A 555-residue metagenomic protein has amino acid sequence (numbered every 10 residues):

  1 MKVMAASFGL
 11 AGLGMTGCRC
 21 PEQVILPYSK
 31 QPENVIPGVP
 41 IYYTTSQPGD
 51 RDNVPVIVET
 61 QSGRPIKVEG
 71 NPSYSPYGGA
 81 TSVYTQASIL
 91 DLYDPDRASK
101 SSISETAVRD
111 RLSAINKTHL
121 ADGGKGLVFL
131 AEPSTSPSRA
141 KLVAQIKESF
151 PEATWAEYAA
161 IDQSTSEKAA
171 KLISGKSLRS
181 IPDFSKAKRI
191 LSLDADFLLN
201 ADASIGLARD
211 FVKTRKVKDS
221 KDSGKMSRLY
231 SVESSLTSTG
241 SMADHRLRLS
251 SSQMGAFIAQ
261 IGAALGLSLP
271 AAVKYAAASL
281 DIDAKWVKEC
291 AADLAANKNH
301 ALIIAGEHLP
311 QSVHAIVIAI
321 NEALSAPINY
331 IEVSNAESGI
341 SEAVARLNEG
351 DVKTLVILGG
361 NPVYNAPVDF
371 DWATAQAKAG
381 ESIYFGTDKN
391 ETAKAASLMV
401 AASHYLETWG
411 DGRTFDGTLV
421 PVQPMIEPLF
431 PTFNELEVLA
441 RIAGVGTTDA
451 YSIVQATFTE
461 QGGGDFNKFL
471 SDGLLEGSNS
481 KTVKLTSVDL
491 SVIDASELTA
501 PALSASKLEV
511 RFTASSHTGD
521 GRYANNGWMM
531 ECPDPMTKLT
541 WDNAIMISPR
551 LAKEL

Functional and structural regions predicted by a protein language model:
M1-I282, K288, P533, T540-M546 (+1 more regions): N-terminal export/assembly segments and adjacent metallocofactor-ligating motifs of anaerobic energy-metabolism
Y43-T44, A144, A153, S192-A195 (+6 more regions): A cross-kingdom feature strongest in bacterial/archaeal respiratory oxidoreductases
H119-V128, N297-L302, D351-T354, K378: Short, surface-exposed connector motifs at secondary-structure boundaries
L130-S134, D194-A195, A305-L309, I357-N361: Structural motif
L236-M242, S268-L269, A296-H300, A326-N329 (+4 more regions): Short acidic (Asp/Glu) and glycine-rich catalytic loops that position anionic groups and cofactors
H245-N348, E460-G462, F466: Active-site phosphate/pyrophosphate-binding segments
A271, V422-E435, A440: A conserved amphipathic helix/loop scaffold that creates a polar/acidic microenvironment used either to coordinate
F433-T459: Non-catalytic, well-ordered alpha-helical segments in soluble enzyme domains
